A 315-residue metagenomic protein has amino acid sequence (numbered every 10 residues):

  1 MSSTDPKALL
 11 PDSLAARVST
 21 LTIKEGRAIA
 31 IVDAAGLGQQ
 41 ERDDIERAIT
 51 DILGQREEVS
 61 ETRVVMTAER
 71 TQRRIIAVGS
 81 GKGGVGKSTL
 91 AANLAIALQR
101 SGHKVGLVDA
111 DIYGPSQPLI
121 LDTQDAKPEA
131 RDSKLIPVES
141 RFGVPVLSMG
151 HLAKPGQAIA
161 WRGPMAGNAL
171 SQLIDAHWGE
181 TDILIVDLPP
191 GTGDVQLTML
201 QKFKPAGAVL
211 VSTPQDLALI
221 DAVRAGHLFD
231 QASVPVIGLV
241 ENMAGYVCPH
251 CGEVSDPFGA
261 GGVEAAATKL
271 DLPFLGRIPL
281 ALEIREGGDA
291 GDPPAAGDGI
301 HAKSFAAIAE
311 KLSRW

Functional and structural regions predicted by a protein language model:
S2-K7, A15, A34-L37, D43-R47 (+2 more regions): C-terminal lobe/tail of nucleotide-utilizing enzymes
L9-R17, K24-R27, D33-E61: Short, non-transmembrane amphipathic alpha-helical segments
V18, L53, Q72, G83 (+10 more regions): Residue-level signature of catalytic and energy-coupling elements of molecular machines, predominantly ATP/GTP-dependent
R74-D109, G226: Walker A/P-loop phosphate-binding motif and the immediately C-terminal alpha-helix
G84-N93, P115-S116, L188-Q196, A218-D221: Short glycine/serine/threonine-rich phosphate/pyrophosphate-binding segments that cradle anionic phosphate groups
L98-A160, G167, I174: Phosphate-binding loop that captures ATP/GTP phosphates
M149-M165, A169-T198: Switch II (G3) loop of P-loop NTPases
A176-W178, Q196-L217: Inter-motif core of Ras-like GTPase G domains
